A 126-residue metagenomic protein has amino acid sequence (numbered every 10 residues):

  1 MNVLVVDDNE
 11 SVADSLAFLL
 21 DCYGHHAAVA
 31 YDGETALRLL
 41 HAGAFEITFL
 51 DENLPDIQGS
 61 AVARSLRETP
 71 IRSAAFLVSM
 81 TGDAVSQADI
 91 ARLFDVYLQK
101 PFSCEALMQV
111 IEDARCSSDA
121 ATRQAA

Functional and structural regions predicted by a protein language model:
E10-A28: Two-component/phosphorelay signaling modules centered on CheY-like receiver
V29-I47: Acidic, metal-coordinating helix/loop segments flanking the phosphotransfer/catalytic sites of two-component signaling
D32, Q58-V62: Acidic catalytic/metal-coordinating carboxylates
H41-G43, R67-A75, R92: Conserved phosphotransfer cores of two-component systems
D51: Active-site residues of response regulator receiver
P55: The feature encodes the CheY-like receiver
V78-T81: Hydrophobic/aromatic residues positioned on beta-strands within the core alpha/beta folds
F102-D113: C-terminal output helix
